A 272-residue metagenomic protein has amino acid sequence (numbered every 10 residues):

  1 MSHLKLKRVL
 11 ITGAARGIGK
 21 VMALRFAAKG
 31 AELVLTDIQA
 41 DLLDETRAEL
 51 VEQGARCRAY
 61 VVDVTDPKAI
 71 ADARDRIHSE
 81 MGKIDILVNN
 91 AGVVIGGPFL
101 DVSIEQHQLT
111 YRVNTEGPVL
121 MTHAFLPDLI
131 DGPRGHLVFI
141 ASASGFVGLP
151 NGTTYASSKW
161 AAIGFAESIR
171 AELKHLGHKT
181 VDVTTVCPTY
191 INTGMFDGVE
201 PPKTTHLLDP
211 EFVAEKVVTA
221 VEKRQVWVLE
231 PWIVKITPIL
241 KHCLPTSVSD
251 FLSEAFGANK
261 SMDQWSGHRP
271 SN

Functional and structural regions predicted by a protein language model:
S2-L33: Canonical Rossmann dinucleotide-binding motif of NAD(H)/NADP(H)-dependent dehydrogenases/reductases, specifically
K29-E45: Conserved glycine-rich Rossmann-like NAD(P)H-binding loop of the short-chain dehydrogenase/reductase
A40-D41, Y60-D72, I104: The beta1-alpha1 cofactor-binding region of Rossmann-like NAD(H)/NADP(H)-dependent oxidoreductases
P98-F99, S103-Q108: Substrate-binding pocket helix/loop in short-chain dehydrogenase/reductase
T122, S158: Active-site helix of classical SDR
S142: Residue(s) in the substrate-gating loop at a strand-loop-helix junction that position the organic substrate next
E172-V234, D250: SDR active-site lid
